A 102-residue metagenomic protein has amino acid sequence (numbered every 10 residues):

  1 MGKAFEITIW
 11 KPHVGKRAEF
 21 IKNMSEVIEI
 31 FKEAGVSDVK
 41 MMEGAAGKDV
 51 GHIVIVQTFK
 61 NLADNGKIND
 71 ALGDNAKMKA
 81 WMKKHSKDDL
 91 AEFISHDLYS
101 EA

Functional and structural regions predicted by a protein language model:
M1-G2, S37-V54, K60, K79-A102: Glycine-rich beta-strand-turn "strand-cap" elements at beta-sheet edges
A4-I9, F20, I55-V56: Short, structured motif recognition centered on aromatic/hydrophobic residues
P12-G15, G47: Glycine-/small-residue-rich active-site loops that bind phosphorylated ligands and cofactors
V14, T58-D64: Helix N-cap motif at beta-to-alpha junctions
K16-M41, G73, W81-K83: Short amphipathic alpha-helical segments
E26, K48, A63: Short alpha-helical
G66-K67, A76: A beta-strand edge to alpha-helix "cap/lid" segment located at domain peripheries
